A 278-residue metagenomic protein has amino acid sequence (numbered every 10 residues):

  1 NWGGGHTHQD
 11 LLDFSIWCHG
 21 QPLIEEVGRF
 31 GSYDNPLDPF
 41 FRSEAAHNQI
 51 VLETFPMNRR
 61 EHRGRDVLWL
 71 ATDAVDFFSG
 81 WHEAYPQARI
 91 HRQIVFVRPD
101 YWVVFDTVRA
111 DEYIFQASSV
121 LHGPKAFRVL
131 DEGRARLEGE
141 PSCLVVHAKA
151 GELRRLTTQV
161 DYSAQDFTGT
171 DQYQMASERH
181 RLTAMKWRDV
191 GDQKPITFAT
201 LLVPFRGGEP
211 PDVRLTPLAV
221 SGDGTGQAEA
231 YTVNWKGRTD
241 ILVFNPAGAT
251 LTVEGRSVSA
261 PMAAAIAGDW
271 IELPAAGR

Functional and structural regions predicted by a protein language model:
N1-F41: Internal mixed beta-strand/loop scaffold within catalytic domains of large alpha/beta enzymes
F30-R278: CBM-like, beta-strand-rich accessory domains located in the C-terminal region of large, secreted polysaccharide-active
